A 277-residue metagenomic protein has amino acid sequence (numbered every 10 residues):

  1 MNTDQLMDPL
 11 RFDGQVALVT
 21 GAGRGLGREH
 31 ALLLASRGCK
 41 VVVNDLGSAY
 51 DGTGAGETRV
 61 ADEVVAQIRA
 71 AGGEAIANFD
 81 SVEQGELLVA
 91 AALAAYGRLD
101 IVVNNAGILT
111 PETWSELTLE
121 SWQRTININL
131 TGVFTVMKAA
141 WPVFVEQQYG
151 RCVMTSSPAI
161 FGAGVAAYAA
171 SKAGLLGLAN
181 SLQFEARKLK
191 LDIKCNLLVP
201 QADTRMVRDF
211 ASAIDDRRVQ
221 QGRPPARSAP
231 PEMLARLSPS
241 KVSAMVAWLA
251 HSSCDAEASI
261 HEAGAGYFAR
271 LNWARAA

Functional and structural regions predicted by a protein language model:
P9-V42: Canonical Rossmann dinucleotide-binding motif of NAD(H)/NADP(H)-dependent dehydrogenases/reductases, specifically
E63-V65, R69, A75-G97, V145: Conserved amphipathic alpha-helix within the SDR
R98-D100, A186-R205, C254-A263: Conserved Rossmann-fold SDR core element
T113-W114, S121-Q123: Substrate-binding pocket helix/loop in short-chain dehydrogenase/reductase
M137-K138, N180: A short, exposed helix-loop element centered on a Lys and neighboring polar residues
V145, V153-N180, F184-K188, V199-A235 (+1 more regions): Catalytic loop of short-chain dehydrogenase/reductase
V219-A277: C-terminal helical subdomain
